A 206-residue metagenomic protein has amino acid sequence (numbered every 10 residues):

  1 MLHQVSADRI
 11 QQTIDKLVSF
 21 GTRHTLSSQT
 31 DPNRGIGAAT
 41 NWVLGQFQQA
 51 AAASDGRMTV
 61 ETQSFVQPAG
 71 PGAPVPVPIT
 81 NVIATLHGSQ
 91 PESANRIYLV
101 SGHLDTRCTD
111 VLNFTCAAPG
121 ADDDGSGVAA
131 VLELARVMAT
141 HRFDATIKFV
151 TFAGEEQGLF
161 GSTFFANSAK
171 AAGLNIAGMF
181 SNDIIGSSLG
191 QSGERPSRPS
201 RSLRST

Functional and structural regions predicted by a protein language model:
M1-V5, R23-G35, A69-A73, L112-D124 (+4 more regions): Second-shell loop/turn segments in exported
Q4, D8-Q11, A52-S54, A73-P78 (+5 more regions): Extracellular/periplasmic catalytic domains that process cell-envelope and extracellular macromolecules
R9-K16, R34-Q49, S126-E133, V137 (+3 more regions): Extracytoplasmic/secreted proteins, especially bacterial periplasmic and envelope-associated proteins
R9-S19, L26, T59-T62, N81-T85 (+5 more regions): Structural recognition of the beta-strand scaffold that forms the well-ordered cores of secreted hydrolase catalytic
Q12-H87: A non-catalytic alpha/beta surface segment that caps or lines the substrate-entry region of metallo-dependent hydrolase
G21-T25, F65-G70, G88-P91, H103-C108 (+2 more regions): Solvent-exposed loop/turn segments at secondary-structure junctions within structured extracellular/periplasmic domains
A84, V100-L159: Alpha-helical metal-binding/catalytic segments enriched in His/Glu/Asp
R142, F152-T206: Metal-dependent peptidase/peptidase-like ectodomains
